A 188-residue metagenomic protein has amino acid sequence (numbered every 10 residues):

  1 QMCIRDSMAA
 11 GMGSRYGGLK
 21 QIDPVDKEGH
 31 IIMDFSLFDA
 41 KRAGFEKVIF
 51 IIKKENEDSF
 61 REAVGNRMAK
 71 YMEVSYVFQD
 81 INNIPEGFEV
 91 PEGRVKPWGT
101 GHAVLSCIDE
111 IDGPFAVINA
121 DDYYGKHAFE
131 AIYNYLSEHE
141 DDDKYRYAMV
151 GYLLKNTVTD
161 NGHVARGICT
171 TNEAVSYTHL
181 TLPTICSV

Functional and structural regions predicted by a protein language model:
M2-D6, T178-T184: Conserved small/polar residues in nucleotide/adenosyl-binding loops
R5-G65, M72-V74, Q79, G113: N-terminal glycine-rich phosphate-binding loop and ensuing alpha1 helix
M12-G13, N83, N156, T184: Feature marks short, surface-exposed loop/turn motifs that line or immediately flank catalytic pockets and channel
L37, A174-S176, S187: Terminal amphipathic alpha-helical/low-complexity segments used for targeting or macromolecular assembly
F60-V64, I132, V188: Hydrophobic packing residues within well-ordered alpha-helices of enzyme cores
K70-E73, K144-R146: A generic structural signal for alpha->beta connector loops
Q79-E173: Conserved beta-loop-beta/alpha segment of the NTase-like Rossmann-fold superfamily that binds/positions NTPs
A165-C169, L180-L182, S187: Anionic-ligand binding region
